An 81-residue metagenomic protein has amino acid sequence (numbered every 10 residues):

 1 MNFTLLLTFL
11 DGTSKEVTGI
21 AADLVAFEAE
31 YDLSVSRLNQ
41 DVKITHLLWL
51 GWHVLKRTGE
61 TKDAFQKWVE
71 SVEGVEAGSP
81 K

Functional and structural regions predicted by a protein language model:
M1-K15, D23-K81: Charged interaction scaffolds used for protein-protein
